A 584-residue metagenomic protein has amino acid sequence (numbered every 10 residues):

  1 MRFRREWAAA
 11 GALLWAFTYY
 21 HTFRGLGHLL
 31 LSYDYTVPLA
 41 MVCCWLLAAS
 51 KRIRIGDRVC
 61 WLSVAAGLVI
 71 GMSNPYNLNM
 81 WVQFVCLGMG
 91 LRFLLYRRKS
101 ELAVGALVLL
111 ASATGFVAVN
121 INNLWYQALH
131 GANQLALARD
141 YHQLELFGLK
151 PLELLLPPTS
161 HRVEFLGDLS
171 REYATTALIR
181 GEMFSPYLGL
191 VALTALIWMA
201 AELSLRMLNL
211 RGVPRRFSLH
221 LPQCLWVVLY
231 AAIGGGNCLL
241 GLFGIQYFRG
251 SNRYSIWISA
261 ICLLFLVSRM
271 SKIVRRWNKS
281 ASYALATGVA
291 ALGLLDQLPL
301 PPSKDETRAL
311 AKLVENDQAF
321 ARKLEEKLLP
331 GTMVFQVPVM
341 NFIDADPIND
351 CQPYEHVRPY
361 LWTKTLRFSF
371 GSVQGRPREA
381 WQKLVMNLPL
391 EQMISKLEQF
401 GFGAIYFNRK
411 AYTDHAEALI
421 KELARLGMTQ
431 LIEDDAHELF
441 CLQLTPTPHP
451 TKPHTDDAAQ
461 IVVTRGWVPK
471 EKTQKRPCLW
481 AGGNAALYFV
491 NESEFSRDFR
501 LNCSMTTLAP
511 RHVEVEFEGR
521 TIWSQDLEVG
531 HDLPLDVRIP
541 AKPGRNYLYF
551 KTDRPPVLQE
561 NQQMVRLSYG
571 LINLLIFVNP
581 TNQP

Functional and structural regions predicted by a protein language model:
M1, R5-L94, V108-V119, G288-P299: Membrane-embedded helix bundles of polyisoprenyl
R2-F3, L46-W61, G90-A103, L203-V213 (+1 more regions): Membrane-interface junctions at the ends of membrane-embedded or membrane-associated helices
R24-L31, Q134-D140, D168-Y187, R211-L264 (+3 more regions): Membrane-helix boundary/interfacial segments in multi-pass membrane proteins
N120-A200: Periplasmic/ER-lumenal interhelical loops and adjacent helix-loop junctions in multi-pass membrane proteins
Y283, G288-D457: Extracytoplasmic
P448-S496, S504, P555-P584: Glycan-recognition and processing domains
R497-C503, V515, L533-V537, A541-Q559: Short, well-structured beta-strand segments within conserved domains
P510-T521: Short, surface-exposed beta-strand/strand-loop-strand elements in extracellular ectodomains
